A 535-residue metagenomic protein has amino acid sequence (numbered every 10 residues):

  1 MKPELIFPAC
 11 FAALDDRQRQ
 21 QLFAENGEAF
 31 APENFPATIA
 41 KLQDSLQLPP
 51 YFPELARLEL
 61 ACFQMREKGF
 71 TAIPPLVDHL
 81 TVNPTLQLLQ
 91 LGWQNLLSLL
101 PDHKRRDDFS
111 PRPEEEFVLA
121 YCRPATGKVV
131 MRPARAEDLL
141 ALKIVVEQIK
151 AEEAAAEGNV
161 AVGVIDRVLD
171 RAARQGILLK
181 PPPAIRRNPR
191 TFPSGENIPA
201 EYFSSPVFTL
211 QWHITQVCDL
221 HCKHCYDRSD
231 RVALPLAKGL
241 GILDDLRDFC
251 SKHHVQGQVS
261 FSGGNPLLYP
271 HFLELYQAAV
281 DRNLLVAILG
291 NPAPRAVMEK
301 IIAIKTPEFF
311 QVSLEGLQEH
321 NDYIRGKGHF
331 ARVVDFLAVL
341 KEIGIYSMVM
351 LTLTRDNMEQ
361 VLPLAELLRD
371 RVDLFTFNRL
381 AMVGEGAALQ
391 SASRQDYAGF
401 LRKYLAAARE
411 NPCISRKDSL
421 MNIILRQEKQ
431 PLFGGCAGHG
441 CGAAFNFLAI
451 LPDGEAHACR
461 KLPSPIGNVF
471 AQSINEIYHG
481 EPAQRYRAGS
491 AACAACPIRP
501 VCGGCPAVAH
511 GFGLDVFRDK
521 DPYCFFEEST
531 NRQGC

Functional and structural regions predicted by a protein language model:
M1-P75, V130-Q211: Long, charge-rich, low-complexity alpha-helical segments
C62-D107: A glycine-rich beta-turn/hairpin centered on an aromatic-Pro dipeptide
L89-K143: Low-complexity, glycine/alanine/valine/leucine- and proline-rich hydrophobic stretches
L169-P193, I414, H439, A444-N475: A broadly conserved sequence feature marking short terminus-proximal activation segments in nucleic acid-centric
R190-K300, I304, E308: Conserved alpha-helical substructure of the radical SAM core
R190-P193, R460-C535: Flexible mid-to-C-terminal extensions adjoining Fe-S/redox cofactors in radical SAM and related proteins
H213, S229, L234, Y276 (+5 more regions): Radical SAM enzyme [4Fe-4S]-AdoMet core and its adjacent flexible, acidic and glycine-rich loops/tails across
H213-H221, A444, C493-P500: Cysteine-centered iron-sulfur cluster-binding motifs in ferredoxin-type domains/subunits of redox enzymes
